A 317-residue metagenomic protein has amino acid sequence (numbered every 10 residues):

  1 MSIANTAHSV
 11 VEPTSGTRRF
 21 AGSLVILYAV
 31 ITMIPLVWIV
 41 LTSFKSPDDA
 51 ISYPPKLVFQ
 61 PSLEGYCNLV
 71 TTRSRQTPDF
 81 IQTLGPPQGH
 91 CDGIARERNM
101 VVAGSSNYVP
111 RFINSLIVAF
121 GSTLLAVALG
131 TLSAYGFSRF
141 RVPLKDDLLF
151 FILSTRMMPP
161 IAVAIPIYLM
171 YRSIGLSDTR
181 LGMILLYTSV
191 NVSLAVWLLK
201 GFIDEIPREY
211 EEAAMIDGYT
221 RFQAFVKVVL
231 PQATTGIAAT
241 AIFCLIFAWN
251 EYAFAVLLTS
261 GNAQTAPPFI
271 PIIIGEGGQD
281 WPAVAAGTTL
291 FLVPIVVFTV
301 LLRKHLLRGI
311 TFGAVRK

Functional and structural regions predicted by a protein language model:
M1-S15: Short, Lys/Arg-rich, polar N-terminal cytosolic tail immediately upstream of the first transmembrane signal-anchor
V11-P13, T17-K317: A structural signal for multi-pass alpha-helical bundles of membrane permease subunits that mediate small-molecule
